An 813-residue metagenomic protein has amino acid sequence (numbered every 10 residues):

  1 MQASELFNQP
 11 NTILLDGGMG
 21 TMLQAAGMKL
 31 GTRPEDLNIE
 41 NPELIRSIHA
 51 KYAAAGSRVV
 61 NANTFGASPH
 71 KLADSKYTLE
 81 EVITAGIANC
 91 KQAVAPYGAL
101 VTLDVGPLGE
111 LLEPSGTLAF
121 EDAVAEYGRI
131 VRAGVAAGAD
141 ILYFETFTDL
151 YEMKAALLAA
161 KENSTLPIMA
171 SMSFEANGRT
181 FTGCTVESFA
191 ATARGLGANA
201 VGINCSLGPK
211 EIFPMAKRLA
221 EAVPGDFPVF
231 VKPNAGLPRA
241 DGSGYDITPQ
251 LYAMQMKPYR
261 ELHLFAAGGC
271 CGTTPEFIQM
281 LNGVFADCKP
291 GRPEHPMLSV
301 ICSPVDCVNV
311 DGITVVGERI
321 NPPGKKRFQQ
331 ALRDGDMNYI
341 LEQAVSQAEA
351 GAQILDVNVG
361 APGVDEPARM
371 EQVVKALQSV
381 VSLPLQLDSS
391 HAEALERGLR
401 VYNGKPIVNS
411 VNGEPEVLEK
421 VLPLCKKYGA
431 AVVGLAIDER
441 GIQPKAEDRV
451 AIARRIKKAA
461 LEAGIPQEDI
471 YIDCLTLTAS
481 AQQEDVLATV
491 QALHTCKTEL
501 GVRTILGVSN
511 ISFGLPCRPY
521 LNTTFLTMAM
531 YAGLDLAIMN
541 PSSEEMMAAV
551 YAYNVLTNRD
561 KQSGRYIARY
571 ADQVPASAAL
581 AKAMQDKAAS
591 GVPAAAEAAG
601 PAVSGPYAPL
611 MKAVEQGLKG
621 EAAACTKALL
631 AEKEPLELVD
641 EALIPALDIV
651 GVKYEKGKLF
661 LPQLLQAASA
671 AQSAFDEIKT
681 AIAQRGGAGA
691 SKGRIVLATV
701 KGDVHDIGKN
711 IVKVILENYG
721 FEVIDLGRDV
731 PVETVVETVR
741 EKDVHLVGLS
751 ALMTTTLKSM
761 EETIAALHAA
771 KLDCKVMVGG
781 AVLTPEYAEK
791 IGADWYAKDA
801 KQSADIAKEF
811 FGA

Functional and structural regions predicted by a protein language model:
M1-D473, L477-A813: Domain-level signal for soluble alpha/beta catalytic cores
